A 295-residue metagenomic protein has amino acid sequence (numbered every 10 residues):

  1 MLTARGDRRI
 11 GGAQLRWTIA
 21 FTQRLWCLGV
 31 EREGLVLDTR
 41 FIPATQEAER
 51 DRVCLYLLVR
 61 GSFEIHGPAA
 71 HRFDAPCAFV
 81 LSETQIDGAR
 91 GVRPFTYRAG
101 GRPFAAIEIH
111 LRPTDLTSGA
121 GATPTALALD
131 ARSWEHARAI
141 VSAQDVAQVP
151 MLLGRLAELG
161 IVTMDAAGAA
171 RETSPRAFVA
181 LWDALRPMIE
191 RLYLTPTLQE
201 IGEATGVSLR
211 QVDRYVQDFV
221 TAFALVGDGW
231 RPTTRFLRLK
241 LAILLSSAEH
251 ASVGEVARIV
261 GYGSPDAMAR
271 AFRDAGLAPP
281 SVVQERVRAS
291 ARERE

Functional and structural regions predicted by a protein language model:
M1-Q14, I19-Q23, R52-C54, K240 (+1 more regions): Intrinsic, short, N-terminal disordered tails of RNA polymerase sigma-factor systems
W17-A126: N-terminal regulatory/effector-sensing and dimerization cores that precede helix-turn-helix DNA-binding domains
F104, P196, T234-L237: A broad, structural micro-motif
T114-R171, R176-E190: Amphipathic alpha-helical segments enriched in hydrophobic/aromatic residues interleaved with Lys/Arg
V141-D145, I161-R171, W182-E200, V216 (+4 more regions): Basic, amphipathic alpha-helical hairpins
F178-D183, R210, F236-K240, L244 (+1 more regions): Short alpha-helical elements of helix-turn-helix
Q199-R231, A257-V282: Basic/polar phosphate-binding segments, predominantly the helix-turn-helix DNA-binding elements of transcriptional
D218-V260, E285-E295: Terminal helix-turn-helix DNA-binding modules in bacterial transcription factors
